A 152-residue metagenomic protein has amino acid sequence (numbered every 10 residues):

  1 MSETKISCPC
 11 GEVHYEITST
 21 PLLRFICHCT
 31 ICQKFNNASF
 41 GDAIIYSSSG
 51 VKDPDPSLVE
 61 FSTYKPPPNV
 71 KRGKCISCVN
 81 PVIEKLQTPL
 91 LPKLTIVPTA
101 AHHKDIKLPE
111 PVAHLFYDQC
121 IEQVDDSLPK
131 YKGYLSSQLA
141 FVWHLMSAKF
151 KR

Functional and structural regions predicted by a protein language model:
M1-K5, E12-R152: A short Gly-Trp-Pro
